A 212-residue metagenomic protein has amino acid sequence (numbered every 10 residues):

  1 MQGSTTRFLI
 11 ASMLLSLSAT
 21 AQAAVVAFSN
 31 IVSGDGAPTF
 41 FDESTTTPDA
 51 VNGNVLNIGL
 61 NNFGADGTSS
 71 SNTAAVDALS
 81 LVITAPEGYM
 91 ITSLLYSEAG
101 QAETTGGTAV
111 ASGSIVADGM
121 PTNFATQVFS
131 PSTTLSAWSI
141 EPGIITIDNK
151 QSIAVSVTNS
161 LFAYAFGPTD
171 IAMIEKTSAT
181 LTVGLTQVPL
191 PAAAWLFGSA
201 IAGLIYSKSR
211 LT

Functional and structural regions predicted by a protein language model:
Q2-V25, S178-A202: Short, threonine-centered small-residue motifs that mark membrane-proximal processing/anchoring sites and TM-junction
A24-Q187: Helix-boundary and membrane-interface capping/anchor signal
L204-T212: C-terminal membrane-anchoring or membrane-association module
